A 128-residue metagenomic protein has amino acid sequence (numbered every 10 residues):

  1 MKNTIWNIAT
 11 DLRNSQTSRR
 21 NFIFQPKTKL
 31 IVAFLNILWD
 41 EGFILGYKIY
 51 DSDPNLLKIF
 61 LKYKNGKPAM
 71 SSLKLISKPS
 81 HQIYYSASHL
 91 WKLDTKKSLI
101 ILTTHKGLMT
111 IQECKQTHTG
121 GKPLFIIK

Functional and structural regions predicted by a protein language model:
M1-K128: Core subunits and conserved enzymes of cellular information-processing and envelope-translocation systems across
